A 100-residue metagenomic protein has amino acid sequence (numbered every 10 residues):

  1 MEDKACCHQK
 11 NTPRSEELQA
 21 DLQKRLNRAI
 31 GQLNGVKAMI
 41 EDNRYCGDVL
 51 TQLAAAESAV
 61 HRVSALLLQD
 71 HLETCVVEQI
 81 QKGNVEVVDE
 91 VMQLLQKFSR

Functional and structural regions predicted by a protein language model:
M1-R100: Solvent-exposed interaction patches of small proteins and small membrane subunits
